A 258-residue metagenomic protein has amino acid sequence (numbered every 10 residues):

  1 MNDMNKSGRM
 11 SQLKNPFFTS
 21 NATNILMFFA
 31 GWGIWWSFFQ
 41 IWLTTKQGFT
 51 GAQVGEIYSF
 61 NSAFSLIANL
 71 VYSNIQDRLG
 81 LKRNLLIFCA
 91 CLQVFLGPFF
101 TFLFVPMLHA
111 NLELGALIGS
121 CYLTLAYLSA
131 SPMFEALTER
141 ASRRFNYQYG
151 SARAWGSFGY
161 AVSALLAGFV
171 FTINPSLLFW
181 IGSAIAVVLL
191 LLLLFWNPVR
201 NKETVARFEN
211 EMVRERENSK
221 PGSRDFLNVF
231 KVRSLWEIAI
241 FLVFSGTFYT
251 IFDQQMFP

Functional and structural regions predicted by a protein language model:
N2-P16, W196-L242: Juxtamembrane intracellular "pre-TM" segments in multi-pass secondary transporters
G8-L66, S234-L242, G246-P258: Helix-loop boundary and gating motifs at the non-cytosolic
S62-L70, Y160-A161, L165: Residue-level signature of mid-helix packing/kink "hotspots" within the transmembrane helices of 12-pass Major
I67-L81, V170-T172: Helix-to-loop junctions at the C-terminal end of transmembrane segments in multipass secondary transporters
D77-C91: Cytoplasmic membrane-interface "Motif A"-like loop-to-helix N-cap segments of 12-TM Major Facilitator Superfamily
C91-A110: C-terminal ends and interior cores of transmembrane alpha-helices in multi-pass membrane transporters/permeases
G119-G156: Cytoplasmic helix-loop-helix junction between adjacent transmembrane helices in 12-TM secondary transporters
S163, L178-F195: Symmetry-related core transmembrane helices of the 12-TM Major Facilitator Superfamily/SLC fold
